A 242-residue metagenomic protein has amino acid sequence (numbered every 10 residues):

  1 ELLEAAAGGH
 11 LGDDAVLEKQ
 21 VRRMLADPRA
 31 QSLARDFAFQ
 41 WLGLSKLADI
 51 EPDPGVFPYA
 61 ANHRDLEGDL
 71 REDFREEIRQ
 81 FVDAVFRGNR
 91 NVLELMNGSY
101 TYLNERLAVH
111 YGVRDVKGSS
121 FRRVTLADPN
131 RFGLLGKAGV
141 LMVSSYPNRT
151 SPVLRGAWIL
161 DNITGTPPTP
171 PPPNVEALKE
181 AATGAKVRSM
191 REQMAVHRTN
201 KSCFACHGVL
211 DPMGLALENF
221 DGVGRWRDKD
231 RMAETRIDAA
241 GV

Functional and structural regions predicted by a protein language model:
E1-G8, D14-W158, T169: A cross-family structural signal marking well-folded subdomains
L3, E105-A108, R123-V242: Sequence context surrounding c-type heme c attachment/ligation sites in exported
